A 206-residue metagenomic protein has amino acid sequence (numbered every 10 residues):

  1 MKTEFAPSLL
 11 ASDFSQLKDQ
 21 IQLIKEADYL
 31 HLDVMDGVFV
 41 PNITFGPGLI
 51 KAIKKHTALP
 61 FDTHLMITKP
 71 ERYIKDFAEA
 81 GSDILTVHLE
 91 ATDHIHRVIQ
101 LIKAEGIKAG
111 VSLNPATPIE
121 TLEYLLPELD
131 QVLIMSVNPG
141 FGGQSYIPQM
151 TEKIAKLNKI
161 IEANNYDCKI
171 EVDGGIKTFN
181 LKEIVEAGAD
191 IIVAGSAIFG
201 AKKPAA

Functional and structural regions predicted by a protein language model:
M1-T86, E90-H94, L101-A104, K108-A109 (+7 more regions): Conserved N-terminal beta1-alpha1 strand-loop-helix module at the mouth
E4, S112, L133-S136, E171 (+1 more regions): Conserved beta-strand segments that form the floor/walls of ligand-binding pockets within enzyme and binding domains
H31, E171-V172: Generic enzyme active-site microenvironment
K108-S112, A116: Internal catalytic-core helix/loop-beta-alpha segment that presents or stabilizes conserved functional determinants
A116-P118, K177: Short acidic loop-to-helix transition motifs that present clustered carboxylates
G175-A187: Acidic, divalent-metal-coordinating active-site segment for phosphoryl/phosphodiester hydrolysis, typified by short
A189-A194, F199-G200: Acidic, Mg2+-coordinating phosphoryl-transfer loop and its flanking beta/alpha structural elements, shared across
